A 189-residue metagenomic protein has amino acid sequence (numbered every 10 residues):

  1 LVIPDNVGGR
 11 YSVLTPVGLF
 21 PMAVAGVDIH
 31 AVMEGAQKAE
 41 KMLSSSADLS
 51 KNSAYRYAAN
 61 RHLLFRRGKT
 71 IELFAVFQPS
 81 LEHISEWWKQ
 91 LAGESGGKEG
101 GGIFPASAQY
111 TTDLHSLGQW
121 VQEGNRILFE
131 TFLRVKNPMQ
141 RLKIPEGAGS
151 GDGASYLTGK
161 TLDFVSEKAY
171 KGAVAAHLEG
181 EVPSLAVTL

Functional and structural regions predicted by a protein language model:
L1-E130: Active-site phosphate/pyrophosphate-binding segments
A106-S184, T188: Helicase-primase coupling helices
